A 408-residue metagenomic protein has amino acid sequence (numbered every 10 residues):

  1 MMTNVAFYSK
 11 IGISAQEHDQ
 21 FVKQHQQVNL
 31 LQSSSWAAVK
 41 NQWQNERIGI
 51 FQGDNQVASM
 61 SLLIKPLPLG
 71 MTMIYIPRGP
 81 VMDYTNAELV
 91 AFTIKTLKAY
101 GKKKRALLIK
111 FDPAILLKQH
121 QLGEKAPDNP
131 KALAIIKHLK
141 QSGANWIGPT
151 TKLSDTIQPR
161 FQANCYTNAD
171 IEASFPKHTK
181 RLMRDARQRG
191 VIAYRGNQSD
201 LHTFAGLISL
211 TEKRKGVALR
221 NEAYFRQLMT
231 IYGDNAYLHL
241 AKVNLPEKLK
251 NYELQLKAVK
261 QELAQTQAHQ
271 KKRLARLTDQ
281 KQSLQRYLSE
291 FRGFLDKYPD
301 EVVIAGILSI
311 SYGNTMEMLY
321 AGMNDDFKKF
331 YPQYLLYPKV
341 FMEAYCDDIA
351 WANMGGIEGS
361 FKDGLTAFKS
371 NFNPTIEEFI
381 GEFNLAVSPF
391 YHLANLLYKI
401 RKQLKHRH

Functional and structural regions predicted by a protein language model:
T3, Y75, A186-Q188: Short glycine-enriched loop/turn motifs at secondary-structure junctions
T3-N4, I11-G12, H25, A37 (+2 more regions): Active-site/acyl-donor-binding loops of N-acyltransferases
S9-G53, V57-G70, L116-E124, A132 (+3 more regions): A conserved beta-strand-loop-helix scaffold within acyl/acetyltransferase catalytic domains
S9-K10, W43-N45, N86, T96-Y100 (+8 more regions): Low-complexity, flexible helical/coil segments
Q26, R105-L108, A236, I376-E377: Secondary-structure boundary/capping signal
Q32, D83-Y84, K177, L385: Generic structural "secondary-structure junction" signal
G70-D155, V302-A305, I310-F372: Acyl-donor binding region in acyl/amide transferases
L107-I109, L207-L210, H239-A241, A352-M354 (+1 more regions): A general structural signal for short secondary-structure boundary/capping elements
